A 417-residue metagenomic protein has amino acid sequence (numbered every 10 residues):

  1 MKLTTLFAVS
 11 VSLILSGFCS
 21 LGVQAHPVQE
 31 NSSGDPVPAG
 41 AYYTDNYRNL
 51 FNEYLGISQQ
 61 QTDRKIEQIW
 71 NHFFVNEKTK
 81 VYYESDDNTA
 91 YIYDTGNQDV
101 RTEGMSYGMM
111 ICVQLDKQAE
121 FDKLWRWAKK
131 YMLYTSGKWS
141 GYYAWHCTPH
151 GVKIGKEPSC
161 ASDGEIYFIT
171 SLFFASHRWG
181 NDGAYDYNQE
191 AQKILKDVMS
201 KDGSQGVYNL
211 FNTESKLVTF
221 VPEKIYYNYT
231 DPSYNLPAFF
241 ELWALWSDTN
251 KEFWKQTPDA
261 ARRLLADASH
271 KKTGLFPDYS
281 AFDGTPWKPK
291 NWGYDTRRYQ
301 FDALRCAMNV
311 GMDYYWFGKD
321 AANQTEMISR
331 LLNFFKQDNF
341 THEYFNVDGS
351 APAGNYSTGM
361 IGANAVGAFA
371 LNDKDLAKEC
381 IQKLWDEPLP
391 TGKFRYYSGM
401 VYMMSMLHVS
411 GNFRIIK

Functional and structural regions predicted by a protein language model:
M1-A8: Bacterial N-terminal signal peptides that target proteins for export
A8-G17: Bacterial N-terminal signal peptides
C19-A25: Boundary at the C-terminal end of the N-terminal hydrophobic targeting segment
Q29-Q68, V75, Q98-T102, G137-A144 (+4 more regions): Extended ligand-binding clefts on enzyme/binding-domain cores
K65-G104, V113-E157: Internal amphipathic alpha-helical repeat/solenoid segments
Q98-M105, I154-W179: Aromatic-rich carbohydrate-recognition surfaces in CAZymes
M109-D116, Y167-R178, A238-L242, M308-M312 (+2 more regions): Short glycine/serine- and small hydrophobic-enriched flexible loop segments
F345, G349-K417: C-terminal functional modules
